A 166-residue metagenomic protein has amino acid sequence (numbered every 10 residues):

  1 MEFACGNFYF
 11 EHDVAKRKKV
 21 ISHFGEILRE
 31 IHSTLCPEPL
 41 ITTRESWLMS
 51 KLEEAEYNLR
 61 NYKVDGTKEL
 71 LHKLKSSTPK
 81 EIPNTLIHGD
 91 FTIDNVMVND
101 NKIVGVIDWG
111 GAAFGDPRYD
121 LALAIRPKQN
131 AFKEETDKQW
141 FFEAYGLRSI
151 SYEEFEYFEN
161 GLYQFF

Functional and structural regions predicted by a protein language model:
M1-L40, E81: ATP-binding pocket architecture of kinase catalytic cores
A4, T92, G110: Anionic group-transfer/hydrolysis microenvironments
H23-E30, E54, E69, K73 (+2 more regions): Alpha-helical elements of Rossmann-like donor-binding domains used by nucleotide-donor carbohydrate transfer enzymes
T34, T43-T78: Active-site catalytic-loop/activation-segment of kinase and kinase-like phosphoryl-transfer enzymes
T85-L86, N99-E156, F166: Active-site Asp-x-Gly
L86-H88, I93: Catalytic-loop of the protein kinase fold
D94-V98: Hydrophobic residue at the +6 position relative to the catalytic HRD Asp in the kinase catalytic loop
F158-G161: A cross-family detector of function-defining hotspots
